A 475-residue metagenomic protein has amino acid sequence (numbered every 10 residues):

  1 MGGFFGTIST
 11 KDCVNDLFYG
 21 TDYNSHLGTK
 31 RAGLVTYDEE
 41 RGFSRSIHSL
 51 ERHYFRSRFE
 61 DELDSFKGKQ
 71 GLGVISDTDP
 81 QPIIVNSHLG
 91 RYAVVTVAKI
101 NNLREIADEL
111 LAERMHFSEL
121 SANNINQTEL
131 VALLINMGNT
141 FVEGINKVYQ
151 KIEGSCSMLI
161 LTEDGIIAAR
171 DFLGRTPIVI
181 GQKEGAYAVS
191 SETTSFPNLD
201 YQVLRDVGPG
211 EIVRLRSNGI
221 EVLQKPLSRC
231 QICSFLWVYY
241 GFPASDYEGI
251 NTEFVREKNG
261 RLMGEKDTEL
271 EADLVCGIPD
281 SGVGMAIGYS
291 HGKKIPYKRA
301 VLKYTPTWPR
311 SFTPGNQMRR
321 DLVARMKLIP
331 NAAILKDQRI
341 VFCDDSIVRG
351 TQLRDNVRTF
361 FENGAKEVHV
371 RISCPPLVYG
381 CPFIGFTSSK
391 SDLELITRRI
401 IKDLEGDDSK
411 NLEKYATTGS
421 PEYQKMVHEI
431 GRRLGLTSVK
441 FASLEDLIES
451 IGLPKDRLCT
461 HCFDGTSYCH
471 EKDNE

Functional and structural regions predicted by a protein language model:
M1-P209, R214-D273, I278, E367: Conserved short alpha-helical segments that host acidic/polar catalytic motifs at enzyme active sites
D12-V14, N102, R175-T176, F196-P197 (+6 more regions): Flexible loop/turn segments at secondary-structure boundaries
S121, F141-K147, Q317-M326, S389-T397 (+1 more regions): A polyampholytic, Gly/Pro-enriched intrinsically disordered region
S121-E129, Y297-R310, D403-K410, S438-I451: A conserved beta-strand->alpha-helix junction
E163, D171-F172, D280, L302-K303 (+1 more regions): An acidic- and aromatic-residue-enriched active-site/binding cleft used to recognize and process polar
D164-G165, L199-D206, V357-E475: PRPP-dependent phosphoribosyltransferase catalytic core
V275, G282-Y289, K293, Y297 (+2 more regions): Extended, hydrophobic alpha-helical segments in both membrane/secreted and soluble proteins
K294-I340, G350, V378-K390: Short, glycine/charge-rich flexible loops or terminal/linker lids adjacent to PRPP-binding catalytic cores
